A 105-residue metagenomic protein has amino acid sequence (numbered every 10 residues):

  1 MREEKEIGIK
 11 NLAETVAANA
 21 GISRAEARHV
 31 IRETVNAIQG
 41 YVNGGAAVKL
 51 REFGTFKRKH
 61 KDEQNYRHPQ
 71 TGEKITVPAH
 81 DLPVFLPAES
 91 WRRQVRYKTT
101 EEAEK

Functional and structural regions predicted by a protein language model:
M1-K105: Strongly charged
